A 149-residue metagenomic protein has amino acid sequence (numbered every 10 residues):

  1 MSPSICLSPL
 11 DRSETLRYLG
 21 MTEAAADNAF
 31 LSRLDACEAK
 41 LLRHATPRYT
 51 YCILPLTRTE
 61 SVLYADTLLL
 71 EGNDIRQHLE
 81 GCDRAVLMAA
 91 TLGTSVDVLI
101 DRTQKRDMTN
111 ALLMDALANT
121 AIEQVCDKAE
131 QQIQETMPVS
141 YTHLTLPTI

Functional and structural regions predicted by a protein language model:
M1-M114: Active-site helix-to-loop segments that bind/position phosphate- or nucleotide-bearing substrates and donors across
T109, A116-C126: Compact, glycine/acidic-enriched structural inserts
V125-C126, E130-Q134: Acidic, metal/cofactor-coordinating or nucleic-acid-engaging core segments within structured domains
T142-T148: Conserved small/polar residues in nucleotide/adenosyl-binding loops
